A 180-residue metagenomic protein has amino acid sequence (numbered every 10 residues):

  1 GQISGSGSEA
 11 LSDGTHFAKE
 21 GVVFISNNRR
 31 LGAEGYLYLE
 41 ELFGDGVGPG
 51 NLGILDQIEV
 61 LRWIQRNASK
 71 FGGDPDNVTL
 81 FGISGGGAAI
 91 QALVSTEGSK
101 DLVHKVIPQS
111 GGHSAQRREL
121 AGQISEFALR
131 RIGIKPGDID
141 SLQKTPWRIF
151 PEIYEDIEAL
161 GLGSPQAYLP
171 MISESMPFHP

Functional and structural regions predicted by a protein language model:
G1-P136: Serine-hydrolase-like catalytic core of hydrolytic proteins
R66, K100, Q109-P180: Substrate-access "cap/lid" subdomains that shape and gate the entrance to catalytic or ligand-binding pockets
